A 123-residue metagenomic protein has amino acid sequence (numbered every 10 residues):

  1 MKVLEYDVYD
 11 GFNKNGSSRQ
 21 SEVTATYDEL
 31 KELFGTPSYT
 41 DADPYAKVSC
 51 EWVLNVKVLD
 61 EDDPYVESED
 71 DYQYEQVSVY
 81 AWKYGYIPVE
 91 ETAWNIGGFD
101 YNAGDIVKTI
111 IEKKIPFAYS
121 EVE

Functional and structural regions predicted by a protein language model:
M1-A25: N-terminal trafficking/processing presequences and adjacent post-cleavage segments of proteins routed to secretion
R19-D41: Amphipathic alpha-helical segments
T24-T26, G35, S49-V56, I96-G98 (+1 more regions): Mobile acidic interaction elements
L33-D63: Ser/Thr-rich, low-complexity intrinsically disordered terminal regions
K47-S49, Y72-V77: Short, surface-exposed coil-to-beta transition loops
E61-D71: Intrinsically disordered, low-complexity domain-flanking/linker segments in eukaryotic proteins, enriched
Y74-I106: Intrinsically disordered, low-complexity regulatory segments enriched in Ser/Thr/Pro and charged residues
T109-E123: Active-site or metal-binding loop neighborhoods of secreted/extracellular toxin and effector enzymes
